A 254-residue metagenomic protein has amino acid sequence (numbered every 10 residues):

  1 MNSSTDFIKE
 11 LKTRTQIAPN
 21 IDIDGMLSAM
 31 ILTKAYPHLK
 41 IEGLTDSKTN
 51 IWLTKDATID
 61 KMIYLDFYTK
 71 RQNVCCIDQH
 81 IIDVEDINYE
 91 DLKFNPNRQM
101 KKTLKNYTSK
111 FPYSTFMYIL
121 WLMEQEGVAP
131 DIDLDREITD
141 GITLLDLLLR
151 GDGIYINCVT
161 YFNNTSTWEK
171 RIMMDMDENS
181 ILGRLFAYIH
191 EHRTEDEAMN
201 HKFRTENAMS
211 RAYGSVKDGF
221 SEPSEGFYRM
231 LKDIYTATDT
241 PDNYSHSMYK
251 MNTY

Functional and structural regions predicted by a protein language model:
M1-N163, R193-Y254: Replace "Mg2+/Mn2+-dependent" with "divalent metal-dependent
V159-H201: Internal helical hairpin/lid segments
